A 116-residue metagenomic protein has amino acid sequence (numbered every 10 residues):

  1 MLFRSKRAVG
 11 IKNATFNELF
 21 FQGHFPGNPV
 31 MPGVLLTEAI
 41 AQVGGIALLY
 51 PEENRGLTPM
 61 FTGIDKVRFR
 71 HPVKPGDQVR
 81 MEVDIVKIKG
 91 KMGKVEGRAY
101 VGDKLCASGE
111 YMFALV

Functional and structural regions predicted by a protein language model:
M1-L2: Short, small-residue-biased leader/transition segments that mark boundaries at the very start of proteins
S5-K6, K91: Beta-strand-connecting loop/turn residues
K6-E52, L57-P59: Hot-dog-fold acyl-thioester-processing enzymes
G10, A107-G109: A structural microfeature
G44-R80, S108: Hydrophobic beta-strand-centered segment that forms part of the acyl-chain substrate-binding groove
D65-G102: Hydrophobic beta-sheet segments that form the core/acyl-binding groove of ACP/CoA-dependent acyl-chain-processing
Y100, M112-V116: Short beta-strand edge segments in extracellular beta-sheet folds
